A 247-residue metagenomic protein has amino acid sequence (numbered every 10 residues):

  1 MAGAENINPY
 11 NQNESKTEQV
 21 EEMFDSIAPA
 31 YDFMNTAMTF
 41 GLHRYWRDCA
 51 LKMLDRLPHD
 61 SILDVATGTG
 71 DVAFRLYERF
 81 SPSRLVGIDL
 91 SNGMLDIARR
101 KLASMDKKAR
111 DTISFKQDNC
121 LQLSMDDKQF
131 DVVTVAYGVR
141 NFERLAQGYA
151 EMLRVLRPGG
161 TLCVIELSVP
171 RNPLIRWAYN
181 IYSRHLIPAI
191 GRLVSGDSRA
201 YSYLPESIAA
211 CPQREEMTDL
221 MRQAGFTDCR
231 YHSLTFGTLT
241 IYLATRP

Functional and structural regions predicted by a protein language model:
M1-E22: N-terminal auxiliary segments of SAM/dcSAM-dependent transferases
E18, I165-L220, A224, R230: C-terminal alpha-helical "lid/dimerization" subdomain adjacent to the S-adenosyl-L-methionine
A30, F40-D60, R75: Conserved alpha-helix/loop element of class I SAM-dependent methyltransferases that forms part of the SAM/SAH-binding
S61-Q122: Class I SAM-dependent methyltransferase SAM/SAH-binding core
L121-V133: A short acidic, Gly/Pro-enriched loop at the edge of an enzyme's catalytic core that lines a small-molecule cofactor
D131-L145: A short SAM/SAH-binding and catalytic strip from SAM-dependent methyltransferases
A146-T161: A short glycine-rich, Lys/Arg-flanked "PGG" loop and its adjoining helix->strand segment in the class I
T218, A224-P247: Core SAM-dependent methyltransferase catalytic element
